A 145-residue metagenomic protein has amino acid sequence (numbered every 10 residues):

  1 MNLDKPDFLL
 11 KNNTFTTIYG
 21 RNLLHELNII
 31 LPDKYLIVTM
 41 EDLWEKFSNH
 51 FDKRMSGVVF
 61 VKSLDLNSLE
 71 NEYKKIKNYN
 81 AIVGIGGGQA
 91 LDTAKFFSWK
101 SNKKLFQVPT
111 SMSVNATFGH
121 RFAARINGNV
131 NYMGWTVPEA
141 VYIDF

Functional and structural regions predicted by a protein language model:
M1-A81: ATP/NTP phosphate-donor binding region
M1-N2, Y19-R21, G88, R121-R125: Short amphipathic alpha-helical surface micro-motifs
L24, A90-D92, S113-V114, A123: Short, electropositive, low-hydrophobicity segments enriched in small/polar residues
I37, K75-V83, R125-W135: A polyampholytic, Gly/Pro-enriched intrinsically disordered region
V38-T39, G86, P109, I143: Short beta-strand/turn micro-motifs composed of small residues that flank or help shape donor/cofactor-binding pockets
K46-N49, T93-K95, T117: Short glycine-/acidic-enriched loop or helix-start segments at secondary-structure transitions that form or flank
I76-M112: A short, small-residue-rich loop immediately preceding and capping a beta-strand
W99-F145: A glycine/threonine-rich phosphate-anchoring loop and its flanking beta-alpha core in nucleotide/phosphate-binding
